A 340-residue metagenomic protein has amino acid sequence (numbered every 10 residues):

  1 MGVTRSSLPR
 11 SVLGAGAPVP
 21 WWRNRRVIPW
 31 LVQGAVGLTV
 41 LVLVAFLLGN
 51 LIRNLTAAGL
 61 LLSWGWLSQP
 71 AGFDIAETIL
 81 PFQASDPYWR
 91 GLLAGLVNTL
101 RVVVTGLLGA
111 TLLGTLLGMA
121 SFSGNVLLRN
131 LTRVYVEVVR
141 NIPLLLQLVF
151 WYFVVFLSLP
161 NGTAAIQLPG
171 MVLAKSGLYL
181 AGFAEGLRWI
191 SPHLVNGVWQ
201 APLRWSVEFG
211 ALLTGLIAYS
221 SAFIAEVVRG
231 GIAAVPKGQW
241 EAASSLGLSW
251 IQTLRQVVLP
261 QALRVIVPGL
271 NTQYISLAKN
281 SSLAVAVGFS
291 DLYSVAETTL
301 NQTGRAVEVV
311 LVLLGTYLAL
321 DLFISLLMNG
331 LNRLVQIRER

Functional and structural regions predicted by a protein language model:
G2-R340: Transmembrane alpha-helices and adjacent helix-loop boundaries
